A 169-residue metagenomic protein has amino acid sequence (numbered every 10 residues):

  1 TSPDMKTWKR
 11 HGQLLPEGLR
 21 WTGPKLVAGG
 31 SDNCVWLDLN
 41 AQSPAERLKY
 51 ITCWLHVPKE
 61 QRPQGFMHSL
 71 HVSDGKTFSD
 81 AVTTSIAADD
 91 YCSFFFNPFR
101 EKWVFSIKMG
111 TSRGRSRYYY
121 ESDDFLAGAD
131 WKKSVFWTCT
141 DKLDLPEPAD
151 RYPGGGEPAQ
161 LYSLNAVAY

Functional and structural regions predicted by a protein language model:
T1-S163, V167-Y169: Beta-rich carbohydrate-recognition and catalytic domains
